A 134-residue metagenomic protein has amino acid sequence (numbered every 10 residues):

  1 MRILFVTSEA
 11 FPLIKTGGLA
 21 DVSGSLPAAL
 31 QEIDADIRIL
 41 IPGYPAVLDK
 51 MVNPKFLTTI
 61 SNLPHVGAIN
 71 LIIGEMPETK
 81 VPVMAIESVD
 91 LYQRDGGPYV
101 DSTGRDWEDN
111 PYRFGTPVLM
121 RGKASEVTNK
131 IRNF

Functional and structural regions predicted by a protein language model:
M1-E75: N-terminal subdomain of nucleotide-sugar transferases
G43-N129: A conserved catalytic-core segment of Leloir-type glycosyltransferases
R132-F134: Alpha/beta-hydrolase fold nucleophile elbow
